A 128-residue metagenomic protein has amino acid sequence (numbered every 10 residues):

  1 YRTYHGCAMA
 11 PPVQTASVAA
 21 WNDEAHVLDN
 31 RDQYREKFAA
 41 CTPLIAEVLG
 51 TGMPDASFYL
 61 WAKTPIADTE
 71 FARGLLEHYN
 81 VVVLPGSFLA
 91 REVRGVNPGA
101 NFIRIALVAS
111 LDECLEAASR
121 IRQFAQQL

Functional and structural regions predicted by a protein language model:
Y1-R35, A125: Conserved core segment of the aminotransferase class I/II
R2, R31, I45, D55 (+1 more regions): Short, flexible helix/strand-to-coil boundary loops that buttress conserved ligand/catalytic motifs in alpha/beta
P11-Q14, V18, Q33-T42, T51-T64 (+1 more regions): Conserved glycine-rich beta-strand-loop-beta hairpin in the small C-terminal domain of fold type I
T15-A19, Q33, A40, E70 (+3 more regions): Alpha-helical elements of Rossmann-like donor-binding domains used by nucleotide-donor carbohydrate transfer enzymes
E24-A25, L49, Y79: Structural motif
A62-I66, L107-A109: Short beta-strand-to-loop capping motifs
G74-V83, L89-L128: PLP-dependent enzyme catalytic core of the Aspartate aminotransferase-like
